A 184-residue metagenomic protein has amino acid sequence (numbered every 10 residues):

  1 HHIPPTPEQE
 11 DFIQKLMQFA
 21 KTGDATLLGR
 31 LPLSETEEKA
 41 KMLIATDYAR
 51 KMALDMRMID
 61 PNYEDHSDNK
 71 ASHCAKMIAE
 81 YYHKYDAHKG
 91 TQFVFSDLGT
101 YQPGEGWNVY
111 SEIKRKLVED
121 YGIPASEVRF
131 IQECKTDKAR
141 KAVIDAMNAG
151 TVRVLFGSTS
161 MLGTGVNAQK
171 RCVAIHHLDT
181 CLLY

Functional and structural regions predicted by a protein language model:
H1-H66, K70, M77-A79, H83: Inter-lobe connector of SF1/SF2 helicase motors
H1-I3, R129, H176: Hydrophobic/aromatic beta-strand patches that form the interior of the parallel beta-sheet core in alpha/beta enzyme
A87-K89, T151-V152: Short, high-confidence coil segments that cap the C-terminus of an alpha-helix and link into the following beta-strand
G90-L98: Conserved RecA-like ASCE P-loop NTPase motor core of nucleic-acid helicases/translocases
G99-F130: Conserved helicase motor "Helicase C" RecA-like lobe of SF1/SF2 P-loop NTPases
P124-T159: Conserved helicase ATPase core of P-loop NTP-dependent helicases/translocases
N167-T180: A short beta-strand element within the Helicase C-terminal
Y184: Conserved small/polar residues in nucleotide/adenosyl-binding loops
